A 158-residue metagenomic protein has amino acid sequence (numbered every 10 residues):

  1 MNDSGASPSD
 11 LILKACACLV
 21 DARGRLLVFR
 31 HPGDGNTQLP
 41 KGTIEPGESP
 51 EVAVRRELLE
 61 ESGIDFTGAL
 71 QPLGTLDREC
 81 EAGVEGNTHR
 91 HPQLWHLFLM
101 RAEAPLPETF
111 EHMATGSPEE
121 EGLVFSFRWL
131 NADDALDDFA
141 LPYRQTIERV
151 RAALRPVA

Functional and structural regions predicted by a protein language model:
M1-A22, T88: Acidic, metal-coordinating catalytic segment for phosphate/diphosphate chemistry, firing primarily on the Nudix
N2-A6, D77-C80, E85, A132 (+1 more regions): Class I (Rossmann-like) S-adenosyl-L-methionine-dependent methyltransferase catalytic domain, capturing the SAM-binding
I12-C16, Q93-L97, V124: Short hydrophobic/aromatic beta-strand or adjacent loop that forms the aromatic wall/cage of a ligand/substrate-binding
D21-D65: Conserved Nudix-box catalytic region and its N-terminal flanking loop in Nudix hydrolases and closely related
D21-G24, R101-L106, A132-D134: Short loop segments at secondary-structure junctions
D65-T75: A short coil-to-beta-strand element that immediately follows conserved catalytic motifs
R78-M113, R149-V150: Active-site-adjacent beta-strand/loop module that shapes the phosphate/pyrophosphate-binding cleft
L97-L99, T109-R149: NUDIX/MutT-family hydrolases
